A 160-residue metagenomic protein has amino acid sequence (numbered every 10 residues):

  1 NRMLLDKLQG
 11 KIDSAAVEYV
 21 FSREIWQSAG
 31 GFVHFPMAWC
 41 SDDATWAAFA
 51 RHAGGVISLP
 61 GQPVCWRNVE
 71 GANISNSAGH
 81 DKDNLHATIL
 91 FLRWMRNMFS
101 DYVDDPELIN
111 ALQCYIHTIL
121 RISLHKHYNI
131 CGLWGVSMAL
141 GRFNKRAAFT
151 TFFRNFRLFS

Functional and structural regions predicted by a protein language model:
N1-G79: Conserved nucleotide-sugar donor-binding catalytic segment
K11, A29-F32, M98, Y102 (+1 more regions): Alpha-helix C-capping/helix-to-loop hinge sites
F32, G55-V56, D101, T118 (+1 more regions): A general structural signal for well-ordered secondary-structure junctions
A38, Q62-E70, N76-D105, I130-G141: Catalytic core of nucleotide-sugar-dependent glycosyltransferases
S41-D42, L108-L112: Short, conserved alpha-helical segments within structured domains
I89, R96, Q113-I116, F153: Residue-level detector of alpha-helical secondary structure
N110-I122: Amphipathic alpha-helical repeat scaffolds of TPR domains
L120-S160: Membrane-interface aromatic/basic loop that binds lipid-linked glycans or pyrophosphate carriers, typified by
